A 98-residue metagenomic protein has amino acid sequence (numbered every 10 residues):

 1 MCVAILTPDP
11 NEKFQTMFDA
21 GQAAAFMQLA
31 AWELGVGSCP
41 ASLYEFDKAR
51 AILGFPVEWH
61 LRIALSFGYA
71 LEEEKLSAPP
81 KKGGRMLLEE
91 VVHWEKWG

Functional and structural regions predicted by a protein language model:
M1-G98: Acidic, surface-exposed loops and disordered segments
